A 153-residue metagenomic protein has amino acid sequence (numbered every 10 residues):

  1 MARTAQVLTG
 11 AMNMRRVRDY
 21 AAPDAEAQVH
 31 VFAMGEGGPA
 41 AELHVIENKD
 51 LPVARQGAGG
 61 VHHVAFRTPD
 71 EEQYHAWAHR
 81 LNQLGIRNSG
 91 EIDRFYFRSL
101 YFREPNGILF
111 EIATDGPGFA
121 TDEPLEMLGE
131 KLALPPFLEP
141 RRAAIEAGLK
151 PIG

Functional and structural regions predicted by a protein language model:
M1-E26, A33-N88, R103-G153: Glyoxalase I/VOC metalloenzyme domain signal
D24-E26, R94-R98: Short acidic/glycine-enriched loop/turn segments that link adjacent beta-strands
